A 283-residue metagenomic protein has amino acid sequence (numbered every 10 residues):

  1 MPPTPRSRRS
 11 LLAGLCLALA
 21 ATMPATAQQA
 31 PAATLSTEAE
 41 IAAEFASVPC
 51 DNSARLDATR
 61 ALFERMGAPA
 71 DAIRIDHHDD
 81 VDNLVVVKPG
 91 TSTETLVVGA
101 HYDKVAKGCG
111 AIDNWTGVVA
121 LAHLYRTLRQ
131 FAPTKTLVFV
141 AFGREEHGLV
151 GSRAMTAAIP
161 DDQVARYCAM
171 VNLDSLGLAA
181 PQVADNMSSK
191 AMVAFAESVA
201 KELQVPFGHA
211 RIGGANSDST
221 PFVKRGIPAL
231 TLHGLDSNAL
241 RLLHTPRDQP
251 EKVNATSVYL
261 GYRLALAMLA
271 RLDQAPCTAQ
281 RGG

Functional and structural regions predicted by a protein language model:
M1-S7: N-terminal secretory signal peptides that target proteins for export/translocation
A13-T22: Bacterial N-terminal signal peptides
A25-A32: Boundary at the C-terminal end of the N-terminal hydrophobic targeting segment
L35-A46, A100, V171-L173, G177 (+1 more regions): Acidic/histidine-rich, surface-exposed loop or edge segments in extracytoplasmic proteins
S36-P89: A non-catalytic alpha/beta surface segment that caps or lines the substrate-entry region of metallo-dependent hydrolase
V85, T95-G99, V138-A141, C168-L173 (+1 more regions): Structural recognition of the beta-strand scaffold that forms the well-ordered cores of secreted hydrolase catalytic
V105-P206, R211-S219: Acidic/histidine-rich catalytic neighborhood of metal-dependent amide-processing enzymes
L178-G283: Active-site-adjacent substrate-binding region of metalloamidase/peptidase-like peptide-processing proteins
